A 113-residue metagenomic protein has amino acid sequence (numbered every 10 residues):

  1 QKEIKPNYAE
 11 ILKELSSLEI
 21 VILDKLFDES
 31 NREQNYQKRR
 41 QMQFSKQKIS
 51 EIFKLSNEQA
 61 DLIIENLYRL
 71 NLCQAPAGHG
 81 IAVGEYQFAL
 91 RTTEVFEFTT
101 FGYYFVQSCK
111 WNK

Functional and structural regions predicted by a protein language model:
E3-F53: Short amphipathic alpha-helical interface segments
N7-I11, I63, F101: Short, hydrophobic/aromatic alpha-helical segments in well-folded domains
F27, R69-L72, Q107: Charged/polar positions within long, soluble alpha-helices
N31-R32, A82-G84: Short, solvent-exposed loop/turn segments at secondary-structure junctions
S50-A82, R91-T93: Short amphipathic alpha-helical interaction segments
E85-K113: Short, amphipathic alpha-helical interaction segments positioned at domain boundaries
